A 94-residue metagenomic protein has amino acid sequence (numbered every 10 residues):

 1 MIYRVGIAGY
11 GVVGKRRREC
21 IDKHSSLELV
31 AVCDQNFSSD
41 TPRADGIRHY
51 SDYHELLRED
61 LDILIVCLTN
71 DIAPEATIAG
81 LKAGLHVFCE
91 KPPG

Functional and structural regions predicted by a protein language model:
M1-A44: N-terminal Rossmann-like dinucleotide-binding module
D45-G94: Beta-loop-alpha module in the N-terminal Rossmann-like domain of NAD(P)-dependent dehydrogenases, especially those
